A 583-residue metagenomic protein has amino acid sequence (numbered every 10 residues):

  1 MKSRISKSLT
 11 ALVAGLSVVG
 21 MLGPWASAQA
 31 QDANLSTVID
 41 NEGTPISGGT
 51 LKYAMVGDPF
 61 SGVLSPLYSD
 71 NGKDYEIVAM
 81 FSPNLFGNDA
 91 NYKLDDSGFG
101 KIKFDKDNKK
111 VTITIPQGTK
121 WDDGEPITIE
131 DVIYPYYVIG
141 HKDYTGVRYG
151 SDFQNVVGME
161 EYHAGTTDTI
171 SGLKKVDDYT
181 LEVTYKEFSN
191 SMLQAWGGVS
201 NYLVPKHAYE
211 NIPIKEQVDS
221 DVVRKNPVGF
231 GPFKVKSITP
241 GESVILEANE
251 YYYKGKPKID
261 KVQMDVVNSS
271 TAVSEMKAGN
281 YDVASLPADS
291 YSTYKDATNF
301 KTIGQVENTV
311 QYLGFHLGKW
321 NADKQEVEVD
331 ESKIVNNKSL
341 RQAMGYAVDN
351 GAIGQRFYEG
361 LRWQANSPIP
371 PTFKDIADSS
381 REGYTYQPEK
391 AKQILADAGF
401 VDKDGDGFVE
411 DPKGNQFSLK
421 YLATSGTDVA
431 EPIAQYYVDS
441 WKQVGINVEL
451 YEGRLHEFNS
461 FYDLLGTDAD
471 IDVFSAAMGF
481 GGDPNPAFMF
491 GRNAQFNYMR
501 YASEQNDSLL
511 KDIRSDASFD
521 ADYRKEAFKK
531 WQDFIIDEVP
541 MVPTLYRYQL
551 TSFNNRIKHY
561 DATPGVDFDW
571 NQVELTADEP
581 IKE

Functional and structural regions predicted by a protein language model:
T37-T44, Q342, N447-N459, A487-N554 (+1 more regions): Extracytoplasmic/peripheral linker and loop segments enriched in polar/acidic and small residues with frequent Thr/Pro
K52-K106, V228: N-terminal lobe/hinge region of extracytoplasmic solute-binding protein
P66, V306-A322, N459-A517, D567-N571: Acidic-aromatic pocket-rim loops
G100-R148, E182, K333-V335: Aromatic- and charge-enriched surface segment that lines or borders ligand/interaction sites
Y149-E210: Surface-exposed binding/hinge segments that line and control ligand-binding clefts or catalytic entry sites
G197-P257, K261, T271, P388-E389 (+1 more regions): Gly/Pro-rich hinge or "lid" segments in bacterial periplasmic/extracellular proteins
S332-D439, P580-K582: Append "and occasionally in soluble cytosolic enzymes with long acidic Gly/Pro-rich linkers
F553-E583: Long beta-strand-rich cores associated with HINT superfamily self-processing modules
